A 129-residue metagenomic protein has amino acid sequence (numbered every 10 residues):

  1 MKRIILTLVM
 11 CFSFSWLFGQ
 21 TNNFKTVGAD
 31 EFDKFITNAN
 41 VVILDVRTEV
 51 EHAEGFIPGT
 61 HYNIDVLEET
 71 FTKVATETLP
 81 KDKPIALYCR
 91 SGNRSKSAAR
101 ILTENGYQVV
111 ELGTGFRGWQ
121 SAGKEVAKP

Functional and structural regions predicted by a protein language model:
K2-I5, L17-F35, V41, E49-P84 (+1 more regions): Rhodanese-like catalytic fold shared by cysteine-dependent sulfurtransferases and DSP/PTP-type phosphatases
Y88: Short, surface-exposed ligand- or partner-binding patches at beta-edge/loop junctions that are enriched in aromatics
